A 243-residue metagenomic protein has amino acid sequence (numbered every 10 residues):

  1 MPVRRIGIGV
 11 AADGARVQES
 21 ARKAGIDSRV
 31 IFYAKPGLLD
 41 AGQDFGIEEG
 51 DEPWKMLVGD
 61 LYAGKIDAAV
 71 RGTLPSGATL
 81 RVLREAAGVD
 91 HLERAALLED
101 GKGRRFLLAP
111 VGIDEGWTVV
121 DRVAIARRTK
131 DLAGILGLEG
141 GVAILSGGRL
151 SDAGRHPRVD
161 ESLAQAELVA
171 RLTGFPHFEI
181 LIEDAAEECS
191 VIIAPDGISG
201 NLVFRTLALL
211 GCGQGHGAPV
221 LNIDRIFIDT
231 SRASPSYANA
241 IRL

Functional and structural regions predicted by a protein language model:
M1-A185, C189-S190, S199-L243: Anion-binding alpha/beta catalytic cores of soluble intermediary-metabolism enzymes, centered on
